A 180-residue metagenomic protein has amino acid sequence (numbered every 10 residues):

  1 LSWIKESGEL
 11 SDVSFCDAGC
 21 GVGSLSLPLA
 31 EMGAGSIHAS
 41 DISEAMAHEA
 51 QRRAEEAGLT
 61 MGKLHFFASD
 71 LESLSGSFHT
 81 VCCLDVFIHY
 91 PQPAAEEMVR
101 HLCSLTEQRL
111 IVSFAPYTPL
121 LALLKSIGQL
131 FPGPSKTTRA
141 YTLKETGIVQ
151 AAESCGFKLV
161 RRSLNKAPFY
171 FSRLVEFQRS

Functional and structural regions predicted by a protein language model:
L1-G8, C16, V22-L74, P93-E97 (+2 more regions): Class I (Rossmann-like) S-adenosyl-L-methionine-dependent methyltransferase catalytic domain, capturing the SAM-binding
D12: Phosphate-coordination loops involved in phosphoryl transfer and adenosine-cofactor binding
C82: A conserved beta-strand element that flanks and buttresses the S-adenosyl-L-methionine
D85-V86: Short catalytic micro-motifs in class I SAM-dependent methyltransferases
L105-R109: Short glycine-dipeptide loop
